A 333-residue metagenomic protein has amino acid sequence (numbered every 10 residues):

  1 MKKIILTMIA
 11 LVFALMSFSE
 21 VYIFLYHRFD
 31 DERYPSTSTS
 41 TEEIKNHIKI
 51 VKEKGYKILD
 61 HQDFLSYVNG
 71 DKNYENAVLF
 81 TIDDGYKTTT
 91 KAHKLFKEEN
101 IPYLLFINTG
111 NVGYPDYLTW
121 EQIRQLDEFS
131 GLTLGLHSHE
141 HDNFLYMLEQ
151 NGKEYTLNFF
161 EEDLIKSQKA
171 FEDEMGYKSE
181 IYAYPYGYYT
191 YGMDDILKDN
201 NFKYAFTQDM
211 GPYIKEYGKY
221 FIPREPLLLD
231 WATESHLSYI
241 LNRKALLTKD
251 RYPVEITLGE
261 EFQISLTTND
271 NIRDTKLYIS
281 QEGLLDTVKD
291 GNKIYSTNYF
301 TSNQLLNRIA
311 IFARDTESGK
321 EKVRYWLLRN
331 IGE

Functional and structural regions predicted by a protein language model:
M1-I4: Positively charged n-region of N-terminal signal peptides that target proteins for export
A14-M16: N-terminal signal peptide c-region/cleavage motif recognized by signal peptidases
F18-V78, N242-R251, T316-E333: N-terminal pre-catalytic segment of deacetylase/amide-hydrolase enzymes
V21-S36, Y74-V78, Y86-A92, K97-Y191 (+2 more regions): Metal-dependent polysaccharide deacetylase catalytic core of the NodB/CE4 family, i.e., the active-site-bearing domain
G85, F202-G211: Acidic, His- and aromatic-enriched active-site or binding-groove loops in soluble protein domains that engage sugars
K198, K215-K249: Catalytic cores of secreted or luminal carbohydrate-active enzymes
A245-E333: Beta-strand-enriched, solvent-exposed domains that form extended recognition/catalytic surfaces
